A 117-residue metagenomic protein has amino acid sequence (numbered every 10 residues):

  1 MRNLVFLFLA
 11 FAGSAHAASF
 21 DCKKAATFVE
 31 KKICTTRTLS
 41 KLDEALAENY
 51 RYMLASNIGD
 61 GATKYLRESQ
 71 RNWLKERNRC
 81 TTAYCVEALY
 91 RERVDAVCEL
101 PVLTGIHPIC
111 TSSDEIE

Functional and structural regions predicted by a protein language model:
M1-R2, E92: Residue-level micro-sites within transmembrane alpha helices that shape and flank functional polar/acidic positions
N3-G13: Sec-dependent N-terminal signal peptides
H16-E117: N-terminal alpha-helical modules
